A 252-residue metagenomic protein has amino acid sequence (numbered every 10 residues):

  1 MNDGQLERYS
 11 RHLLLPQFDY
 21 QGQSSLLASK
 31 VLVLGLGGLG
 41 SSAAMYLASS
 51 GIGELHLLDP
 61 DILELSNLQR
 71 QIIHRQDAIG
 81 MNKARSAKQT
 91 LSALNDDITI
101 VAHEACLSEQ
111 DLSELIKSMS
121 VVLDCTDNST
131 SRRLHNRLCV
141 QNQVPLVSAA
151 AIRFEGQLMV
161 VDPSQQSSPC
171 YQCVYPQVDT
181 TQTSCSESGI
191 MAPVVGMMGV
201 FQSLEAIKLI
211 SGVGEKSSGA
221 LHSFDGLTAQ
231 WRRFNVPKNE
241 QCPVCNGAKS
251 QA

Functional and structural regions predicted by a protein language model:
M1-A252: Adenine nucleotide-associated cytosolic modules
